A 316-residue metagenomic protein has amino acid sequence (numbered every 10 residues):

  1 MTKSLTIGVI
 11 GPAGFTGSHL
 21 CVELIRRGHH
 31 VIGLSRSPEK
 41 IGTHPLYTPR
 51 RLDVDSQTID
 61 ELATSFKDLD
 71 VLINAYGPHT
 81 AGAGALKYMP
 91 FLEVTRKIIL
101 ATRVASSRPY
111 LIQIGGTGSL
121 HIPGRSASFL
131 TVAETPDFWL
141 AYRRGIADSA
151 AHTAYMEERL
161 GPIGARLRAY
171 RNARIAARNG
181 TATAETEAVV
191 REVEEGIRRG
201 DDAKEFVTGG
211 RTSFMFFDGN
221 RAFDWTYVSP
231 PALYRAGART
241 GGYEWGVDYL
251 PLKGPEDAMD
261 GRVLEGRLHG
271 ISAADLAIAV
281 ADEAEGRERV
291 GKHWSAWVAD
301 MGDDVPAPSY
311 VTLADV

Functional and structural regions predicted by a protein language model:
T2-H29: N-terminal Rossmann NAD(P)H-binding glycine-rich loop of SDR-like oxidoreductase domains
G8, I32, T226: Conserved beta-strand positions in the Rossmann-like core of class I SAM-dependent methyltransferases
G14-F15, G261-V316: Mid/C-terminal beta-alpha module of Rossmann-like enzyme folds, strongest in SDR-family dehydrogenases/epimerases
G33, P38-K97, A101, R108: NAD(P)H-binding glycine-rich loop region in Rossmannoid oxidoreductase-like domains and their noncatalytic homologs
T80-R239, Y243: Glycine-/Pro-rich loop/turn segments that contact NAD(P) or position catalytic residues in Rossmann-like domains
I197-R198, E244-I271: A conserved pocket-lining segment of Rossmann-fold NAD(P)-dependent short-chain dehydrogenase/reductase
R221, R235-W245, P255, A284-K292: Glycine/proline-rich active-site loop of Rossmann-fold NAD(P)-dependent oxidoreductases
